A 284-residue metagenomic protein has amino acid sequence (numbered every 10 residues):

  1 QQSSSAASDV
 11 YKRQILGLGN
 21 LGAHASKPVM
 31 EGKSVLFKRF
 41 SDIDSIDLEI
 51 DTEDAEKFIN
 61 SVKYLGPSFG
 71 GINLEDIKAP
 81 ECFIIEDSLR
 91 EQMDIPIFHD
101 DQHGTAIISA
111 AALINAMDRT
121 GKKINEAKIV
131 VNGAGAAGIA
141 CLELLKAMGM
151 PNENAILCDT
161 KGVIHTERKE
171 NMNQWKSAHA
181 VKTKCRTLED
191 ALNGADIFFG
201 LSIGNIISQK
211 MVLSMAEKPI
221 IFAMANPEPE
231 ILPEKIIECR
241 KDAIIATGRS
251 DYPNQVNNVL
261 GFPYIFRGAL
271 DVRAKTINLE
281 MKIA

Functional and structural regions predicted by a protein language model:
Q1-Y11: Single conserved hydrophobic/aromatic residue that forms the stacking wall/gate of nucleotide- or nucleobase-binding
S4, G66, I124, A191-L192 (+1 more regions): A short, aliphatic-rich alpha-helical micro-motif
G17-L18, H24-P28, K57-G104: Phosphate/diphosphate ligand-binding glycine-rich loop within oxidoreductases
L21-S41, M93, H99, H103 (+1 more regions): Glycine-rich phosphate/diphosphate-binding loop of Rossmann-like nucleotide-binding domains
D47, N73-D76, I97-D100, V131 (+4 more regions): General beta-strand structural signal in soluble alpha/beta enzymes
P96, D100-D101, T120, E126 (+1 more regions): Adenosine-phosphate binding glycine-rich loop
K176-I244, R249-D251: Rossmann-like adenosine-cofactor binding region
